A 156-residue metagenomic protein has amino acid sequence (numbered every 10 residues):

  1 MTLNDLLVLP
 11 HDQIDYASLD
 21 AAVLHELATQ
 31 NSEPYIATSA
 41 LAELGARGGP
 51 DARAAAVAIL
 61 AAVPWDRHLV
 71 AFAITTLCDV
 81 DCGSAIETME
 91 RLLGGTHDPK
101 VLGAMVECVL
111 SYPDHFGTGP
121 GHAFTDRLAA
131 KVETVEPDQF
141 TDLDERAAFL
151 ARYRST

Functional and structural regions predicted by a protein language model:
M1-A17, E26-Q30, P34-G49, A58 (+4 more regions): Structural detector for internal amphipathic alpha-helices that build alpha-solenoid repeat scaffolds
V23-H25, A55-L60, T88-E90, G121 (+1 more regions): Buried hydrophobic core positions in alpha-solenoid tandem helical repeats
N31, V63, T96, V132-Q139: Alpha-helical junction/boundary sensor with strong preference for TPR arrays
A85: Short, conserved active-site loop motifs that form the nucleotide-linked donor/cofactor pocket
